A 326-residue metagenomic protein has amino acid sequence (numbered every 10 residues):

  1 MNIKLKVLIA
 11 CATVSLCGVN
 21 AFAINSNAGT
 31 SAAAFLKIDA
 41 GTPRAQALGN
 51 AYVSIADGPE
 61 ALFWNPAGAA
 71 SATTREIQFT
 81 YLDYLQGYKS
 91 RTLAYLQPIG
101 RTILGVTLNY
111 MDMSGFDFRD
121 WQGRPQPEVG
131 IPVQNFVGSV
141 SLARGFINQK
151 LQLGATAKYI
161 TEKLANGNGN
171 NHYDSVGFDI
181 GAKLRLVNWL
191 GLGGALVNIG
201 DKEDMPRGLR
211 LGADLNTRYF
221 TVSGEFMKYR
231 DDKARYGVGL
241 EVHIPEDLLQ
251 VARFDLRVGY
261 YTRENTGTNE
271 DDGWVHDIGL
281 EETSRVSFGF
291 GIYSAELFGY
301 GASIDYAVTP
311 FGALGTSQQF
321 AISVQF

Functional and structural regions predicted by a protein language model:
M1-K37: Cleavable N-terminal export/targeting peptides
I24-F326: Subset of outer-membrane beta-barrel
